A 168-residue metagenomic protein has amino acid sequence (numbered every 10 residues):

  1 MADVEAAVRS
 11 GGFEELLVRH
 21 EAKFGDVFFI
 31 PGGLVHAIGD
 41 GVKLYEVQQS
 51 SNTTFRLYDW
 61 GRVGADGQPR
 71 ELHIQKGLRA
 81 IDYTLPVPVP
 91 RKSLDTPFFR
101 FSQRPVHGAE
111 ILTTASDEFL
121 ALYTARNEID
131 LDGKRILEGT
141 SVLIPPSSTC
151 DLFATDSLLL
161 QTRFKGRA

Functional and structural regions predicted by a protein language model:
M1-V4, H107-K134, E138: Glycine- and acidic-residue-biased ligand/ion/polar-headgroup-sensing regions
A7-N52: Loop-centered beta-sheet repeat module
L17-F29, D130-D151: Short acidic-glycine-tyrosine-enriched beta hairpin
R19-H20, V27-F28, H36, I111-T124 (+1 more regions): His/acidic/aromatic-lined binding-pocket segments of jelly-roll/cupin-type domains and related regulatory beta-sandwich
F24, G32, G41, F98-R100 (+2 more regions): A generic structural signal for well-ordered coil/turn residues at beta-strand boundaries that shape enzyme active-site
G33-T53, R135-L137, P145-A168: Ligand-binding loop in jelly-roll beta-barrel domains
T54-F119: C-terminal amphipathic alpha-helical segment
D95-F98, T113-D117, Y123, R135-L137 (+2 more regions): A structural signal for short secondary-structure junctions
